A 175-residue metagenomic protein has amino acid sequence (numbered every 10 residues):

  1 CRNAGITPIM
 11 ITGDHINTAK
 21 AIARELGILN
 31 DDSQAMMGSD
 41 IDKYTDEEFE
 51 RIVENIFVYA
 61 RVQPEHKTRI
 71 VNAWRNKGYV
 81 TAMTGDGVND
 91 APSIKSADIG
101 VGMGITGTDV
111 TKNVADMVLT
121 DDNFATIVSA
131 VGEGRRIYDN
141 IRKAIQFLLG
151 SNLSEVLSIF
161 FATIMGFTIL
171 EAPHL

Functional and structural regions predicted by a protein language model:
R2-G13, N17, Y44-E47: Signature of the cytosolic headpiece of P-type E1-E2 ATPases
N3, H15-L26, E65-I70, G87-S96: Acidic, divalent-metal-coordinating active-site segment for phosphoryl/phosphodiester hydrolysis, typified by short
P8-I9, D31-S33, N89-P92: N-terminal start-of-chain detector that recognizes signal peptides and the immediate post-cleavage beginning
M10-G13, G85-G87, M103-I105: Glycine-rich, histidine-containing beta strand-loop boundary motifs that form or position
L26, N30-M83, A97, G102-L175: Membrane-embedded transport module
